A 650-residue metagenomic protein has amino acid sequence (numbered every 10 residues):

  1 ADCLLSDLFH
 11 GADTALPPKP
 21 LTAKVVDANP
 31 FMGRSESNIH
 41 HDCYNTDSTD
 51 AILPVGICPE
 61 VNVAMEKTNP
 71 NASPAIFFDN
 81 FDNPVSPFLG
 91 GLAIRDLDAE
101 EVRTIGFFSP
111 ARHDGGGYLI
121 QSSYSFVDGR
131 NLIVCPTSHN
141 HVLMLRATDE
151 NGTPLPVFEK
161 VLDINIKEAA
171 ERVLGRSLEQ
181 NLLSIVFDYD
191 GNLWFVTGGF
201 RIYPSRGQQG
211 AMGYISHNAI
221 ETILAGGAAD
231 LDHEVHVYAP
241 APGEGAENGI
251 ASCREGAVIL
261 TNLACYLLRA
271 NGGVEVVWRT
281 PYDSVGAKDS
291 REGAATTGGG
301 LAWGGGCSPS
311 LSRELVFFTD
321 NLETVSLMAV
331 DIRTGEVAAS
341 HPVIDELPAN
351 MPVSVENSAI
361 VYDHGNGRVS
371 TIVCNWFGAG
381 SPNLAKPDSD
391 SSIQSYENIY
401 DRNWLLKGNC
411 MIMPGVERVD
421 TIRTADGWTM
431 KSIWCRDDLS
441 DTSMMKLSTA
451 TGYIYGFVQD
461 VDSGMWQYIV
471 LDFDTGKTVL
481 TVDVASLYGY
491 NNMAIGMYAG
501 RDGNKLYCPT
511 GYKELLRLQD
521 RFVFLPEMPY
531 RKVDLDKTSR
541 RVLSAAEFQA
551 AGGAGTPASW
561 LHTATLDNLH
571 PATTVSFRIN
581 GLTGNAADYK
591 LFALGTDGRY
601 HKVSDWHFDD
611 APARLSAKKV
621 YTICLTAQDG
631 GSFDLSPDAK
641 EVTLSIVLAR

Functional and structural regions predicted by a protein language model:
A1-A93, L97-D98, G129-R130, D520-E527: Sequence/structural signature of beta-propeller modules and their immediately flanking N-terminal secretory/stalk
K67-F77, A111-F126, A170-V186, P242-A251 (+4 more regions): Repeated scaffold domains used in trafficking and secretory/extracellular systems, primarily beta-propellers
F78-F81, F126-G129, F187-D190, S252-R254 (+4 more regions): Residue-level detector of Asp-centered blade-edge/turn motifs that repeat once per structural unit in beta-propeller
L89-D96, H139-A147, R201-I215, L263-R269 (+4 more regions): Structural motif
F107-D114, E159-S177, G227-P242, W278-G300 (+3 more regions): Surface-exposed loop and turn segments in beta-propeller and other repeat-based domains that flank or scaffold
I360-D363, G367-T478, V482, S486-L487: Loop/turn-rich, solvent-exposed surfaces of beta-rich toroidal or solenoidal domains
N492-E527: Blade-level signature of beta-propeller repeat domains, shared across WD40, Kelch, NHL, RCC1 and BNR/Asp-box propellers
G555-D567: Short beta-strands within extracellular/lumenal beta-sheet-rich domains
